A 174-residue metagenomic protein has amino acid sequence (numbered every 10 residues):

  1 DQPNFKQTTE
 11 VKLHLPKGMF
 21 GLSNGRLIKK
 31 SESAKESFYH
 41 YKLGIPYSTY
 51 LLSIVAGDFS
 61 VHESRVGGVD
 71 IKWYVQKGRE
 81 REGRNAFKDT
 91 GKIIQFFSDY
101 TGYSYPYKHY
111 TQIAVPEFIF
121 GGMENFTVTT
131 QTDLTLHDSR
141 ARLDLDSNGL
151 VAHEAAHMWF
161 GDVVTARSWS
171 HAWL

Functional and structural regions predicted by a protein language model:
D1-A152: Hydrophobic helix-coil surface modules that form long, contiguous segments used for peptide/substrate interaction
G83-F87, S168-L174: Active-site metal-coordination segments of metallo-dependent hydrolases
G102, F160, W173-L174: Active-site-proximal alpha-helical
L150, E154, W173-L174: Hydrophobic transmembrane-helix microenvironments that flank and shape a buried ionizable site
A155-S170: Catalytic Zn2+-binding segment of zinc metalloproteases
